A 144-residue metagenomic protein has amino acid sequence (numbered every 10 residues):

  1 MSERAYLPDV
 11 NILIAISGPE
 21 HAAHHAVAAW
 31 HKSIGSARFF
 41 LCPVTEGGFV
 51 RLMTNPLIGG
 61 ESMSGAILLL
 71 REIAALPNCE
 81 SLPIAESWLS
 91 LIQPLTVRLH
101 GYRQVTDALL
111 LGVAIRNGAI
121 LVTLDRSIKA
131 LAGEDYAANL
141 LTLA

Functional and structural regions predicted by a protein language model:
M1-L41, P56-L69, G133: Short, well-structured N-terminal submotif of metal-dependent ribonuclease cores
D9, R103-Q104, D125, A138-A144: Histidine- and aromatic-rich ligand-binding microenvironments
I12, T45, S87-W88, S127-I128: Alpha-helix capping/helix-boundary segments
R38, N78-S81, N139: Conserved beta-strand segments of alpha/beta enzyme cores
V44-E46, T106: Short, conserved alpha-helical segments within structured domains
L76-R126: Active-site neighborhoods of divalent-metal-dependent phosphate/nucleic-acid chemistry enzymes
K129-D135: Short loop/helix-cap segments at secondary-structure boundaries that form the rim of catalytic
